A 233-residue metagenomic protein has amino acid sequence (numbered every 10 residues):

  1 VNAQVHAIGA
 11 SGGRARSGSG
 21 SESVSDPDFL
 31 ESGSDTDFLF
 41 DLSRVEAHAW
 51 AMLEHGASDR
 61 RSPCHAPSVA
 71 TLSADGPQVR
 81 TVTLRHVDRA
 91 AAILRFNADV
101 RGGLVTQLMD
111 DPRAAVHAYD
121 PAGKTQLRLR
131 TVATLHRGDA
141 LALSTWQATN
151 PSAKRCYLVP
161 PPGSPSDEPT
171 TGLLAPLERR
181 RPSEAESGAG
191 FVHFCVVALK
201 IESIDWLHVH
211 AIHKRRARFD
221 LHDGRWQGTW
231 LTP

Functional and structural regions predicted by a protein language model:
N2-R16, E22-P233: Binding-site signature for planar aromatic cofactors or substrates
